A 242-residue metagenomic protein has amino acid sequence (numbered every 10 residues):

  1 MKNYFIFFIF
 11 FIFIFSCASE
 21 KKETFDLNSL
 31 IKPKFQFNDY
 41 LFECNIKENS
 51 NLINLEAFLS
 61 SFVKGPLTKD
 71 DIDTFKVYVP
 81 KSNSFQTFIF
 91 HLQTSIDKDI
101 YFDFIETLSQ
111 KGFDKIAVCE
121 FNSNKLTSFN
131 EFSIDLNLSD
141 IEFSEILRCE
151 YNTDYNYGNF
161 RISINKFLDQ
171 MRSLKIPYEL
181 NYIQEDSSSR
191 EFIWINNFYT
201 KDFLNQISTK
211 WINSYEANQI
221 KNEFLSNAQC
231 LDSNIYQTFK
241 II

Functional and structural regions predicted by a protein language model:
M1-K21: Classical Sec-dependent N-terminal signal peptides that target proteins to the secretory pathway
C17-A217, S226-I242: Short S/T/G/P-rich N-terminal loop/turn motif that feeds into the first structured element of a domain
